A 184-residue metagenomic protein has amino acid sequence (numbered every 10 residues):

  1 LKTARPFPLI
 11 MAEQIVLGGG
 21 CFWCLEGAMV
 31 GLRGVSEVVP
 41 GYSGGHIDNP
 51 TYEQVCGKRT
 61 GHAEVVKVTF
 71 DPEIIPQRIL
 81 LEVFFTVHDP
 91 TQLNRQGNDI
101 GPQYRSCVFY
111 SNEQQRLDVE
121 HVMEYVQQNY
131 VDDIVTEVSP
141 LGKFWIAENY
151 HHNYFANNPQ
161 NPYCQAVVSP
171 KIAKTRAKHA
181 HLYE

Functional and structural regions predicted by a protein language model:
F7-E184: Flexible coil/turn and secondary-structure edge motifs
